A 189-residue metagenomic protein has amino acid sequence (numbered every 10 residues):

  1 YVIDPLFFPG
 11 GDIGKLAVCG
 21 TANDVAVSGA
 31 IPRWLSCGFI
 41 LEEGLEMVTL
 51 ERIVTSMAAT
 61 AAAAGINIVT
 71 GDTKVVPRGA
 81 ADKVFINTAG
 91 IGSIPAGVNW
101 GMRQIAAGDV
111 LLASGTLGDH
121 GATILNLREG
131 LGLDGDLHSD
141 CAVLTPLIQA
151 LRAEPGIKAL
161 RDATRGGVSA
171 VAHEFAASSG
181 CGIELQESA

Functional and structural regions predicted by a protein language model:
Y1-A189: Helix-biased detector of long, well-ordered alpha-helical tracts
